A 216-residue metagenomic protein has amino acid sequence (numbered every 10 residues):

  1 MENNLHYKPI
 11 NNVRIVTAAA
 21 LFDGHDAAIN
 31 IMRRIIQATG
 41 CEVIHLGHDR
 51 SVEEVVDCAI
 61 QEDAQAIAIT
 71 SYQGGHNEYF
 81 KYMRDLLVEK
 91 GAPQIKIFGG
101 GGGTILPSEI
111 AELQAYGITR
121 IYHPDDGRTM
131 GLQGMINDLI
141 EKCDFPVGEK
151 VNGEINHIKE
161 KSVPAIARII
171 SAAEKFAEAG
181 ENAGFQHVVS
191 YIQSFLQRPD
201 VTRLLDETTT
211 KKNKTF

Functional and structural regions predicted by a protein language model:
M1-V13: Non-catalytic signal-transmission and effector/linker regions of two-component phosphorelay proteins
E2, Q133-R203: Extreme N-terminal, non-catalytic leader segments that precede Walker-type/kinase nucleotide-binding cores
L5-Y7, L21, A59, S194-Q197 (+1 more regions): Replace "in large, NTP-powered and nucleic-acid-processing enzymes" with "in large, NTP-powered factors and other
Y7-I10, E89-G91, L196-P199: Solvent-exposed alpha-helices and their adjacent loops that cap or buttress functional pockets in soluble metabolic
R14-D23: Conserved acidic segment of CheY-like receiver
R14-I15, S194-F216: Walker A (P-loop) phosphate-binding motif
F22, I29-M135: Cofactor-cradling patches in redox/metallo enzymes
D26-I29, T215: Short, glycine/acidic-enriched capping/hinge loops at junctions between secondary-structure elements
